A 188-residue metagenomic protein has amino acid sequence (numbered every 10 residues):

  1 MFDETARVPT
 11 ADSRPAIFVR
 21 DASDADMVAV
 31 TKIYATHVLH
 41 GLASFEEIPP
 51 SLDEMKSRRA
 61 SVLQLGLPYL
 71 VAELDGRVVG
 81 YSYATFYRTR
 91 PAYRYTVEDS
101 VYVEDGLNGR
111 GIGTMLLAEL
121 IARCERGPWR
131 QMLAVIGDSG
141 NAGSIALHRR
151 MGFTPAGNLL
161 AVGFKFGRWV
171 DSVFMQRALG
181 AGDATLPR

Functional and structural regions predicted by a protein language model:
F2-D3, D21, P49-G106, L117-A118 (+2 more regions): Acetyl-CoA-dependent GNAT
F18-V30: A short beta-loop-alpha structural element at the N-terminal edge of CoA-dependent acyl/N-acetyltransferase catalytic
T31-R58: Conserved GNAT-fold acetyl-CoA-binding loop/helix
Y83, V135-I136, R149, T154-D171: Conserved catalytic-core motifs of GNAT/GCN5-like acyltransferases
Y95-V97, A161-R188: C-terminal "cap" of GNAT-fold acetyltransferases
V101-G106, R110, D138-G140: Active-site acidic-Proline motif in GNAT/NAT acetyltransferases
G109-C124, A142, A146-R150: Conserved acetyl-CoA-binding loop-helix of GNAT-fold acetyltransferases
C124-G137: Conserved GNAT acetyl-CoA-binding A-motif
